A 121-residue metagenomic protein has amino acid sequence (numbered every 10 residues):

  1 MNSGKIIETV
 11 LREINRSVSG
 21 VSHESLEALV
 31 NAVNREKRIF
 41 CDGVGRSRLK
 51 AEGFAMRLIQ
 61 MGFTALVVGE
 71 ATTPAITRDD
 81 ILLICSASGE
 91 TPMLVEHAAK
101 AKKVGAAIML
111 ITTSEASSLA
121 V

Functional and structural regions predicted by a protein language model:
M1-N2, S25-A28, V67-E70: Short hydrophobic/aromatic-rich motifs at helix boundaries and adjacent loops
M1-S19: Generic N-terminal amphipathic, Lys/Arg-enriched alpha-helix
S3, V18-H23, V44, R48: Short, N-terminal intrinsically disordered low-complexity segments that are rich in Pro/Gly and polar/charged residues
I7-T9, N31-E36, A75-R78: A short alpha-helix capping/helix-coil boundary motif
V18-R35: A short, well-structured juxtamembrane/interface segment
I39-V44, K50-V121: Glycine-rich phosphate-binding loops that contact phosphosugars or nucleotide phosphates
